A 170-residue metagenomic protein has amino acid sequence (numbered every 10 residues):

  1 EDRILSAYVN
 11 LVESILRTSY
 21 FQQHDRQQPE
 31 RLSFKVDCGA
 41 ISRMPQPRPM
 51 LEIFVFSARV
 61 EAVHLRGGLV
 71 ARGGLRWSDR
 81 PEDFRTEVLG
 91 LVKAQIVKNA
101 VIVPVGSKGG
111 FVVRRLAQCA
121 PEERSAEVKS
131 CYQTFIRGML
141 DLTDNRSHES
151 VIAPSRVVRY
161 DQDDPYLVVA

Functional and structural regions predicted by a protein language model:
E1-A170: Extended, well-ordered protein cores
